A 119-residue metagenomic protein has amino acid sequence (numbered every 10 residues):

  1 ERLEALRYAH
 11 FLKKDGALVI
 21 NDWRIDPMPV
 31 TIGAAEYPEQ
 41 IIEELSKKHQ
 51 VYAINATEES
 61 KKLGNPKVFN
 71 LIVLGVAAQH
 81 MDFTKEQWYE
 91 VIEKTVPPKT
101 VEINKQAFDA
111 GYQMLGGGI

Functional and structural regions predicted by a protein language model:
E1-I119: Active-site cofactor/cluster-binding pocket
